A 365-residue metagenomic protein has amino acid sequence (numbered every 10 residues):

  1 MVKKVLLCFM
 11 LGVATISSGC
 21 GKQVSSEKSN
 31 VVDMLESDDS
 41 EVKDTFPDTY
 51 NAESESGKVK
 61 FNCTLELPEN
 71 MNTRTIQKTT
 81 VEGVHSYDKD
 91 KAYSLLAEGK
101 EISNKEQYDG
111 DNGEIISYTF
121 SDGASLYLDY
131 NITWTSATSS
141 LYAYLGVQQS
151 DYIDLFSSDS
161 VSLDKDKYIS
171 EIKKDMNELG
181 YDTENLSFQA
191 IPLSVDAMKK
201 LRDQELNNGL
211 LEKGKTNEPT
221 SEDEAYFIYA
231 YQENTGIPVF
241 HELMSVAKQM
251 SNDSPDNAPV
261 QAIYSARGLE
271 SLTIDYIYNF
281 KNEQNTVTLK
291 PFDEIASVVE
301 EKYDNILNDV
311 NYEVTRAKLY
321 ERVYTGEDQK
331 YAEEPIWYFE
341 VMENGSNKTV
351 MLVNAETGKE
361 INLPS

Functional and structural regions predicted by a protein language model:
M1-V5, L11: Positively charged n-region of N-terminal signal peptides that target proteins for export
I16-G19: C-terminal motif of bacterial Sec signal peptides marking the signal peptidase cleavage site
G21-S251: Preferential activation on post-signal-peptide N-terminal prodomains/segments of secreted or lumenal proteins
V81, D256-A258, S346-N347: Short, small/polar residue-rich loop motifs at catalytic or cofactor-binding pockets
D88, D164, K290-E294, N354: Helix N-cap and loop-to-helix transition residues
I132-F156, S160, P255-T288, M351-S365: A short, surface-exposed interaction/processing loop segment used at functional sites
E171, D175-V341: Segments that shape or occlude catalytic/ligand-binding pockets
T325-S365: A cross-kingdom marker for long, charged
